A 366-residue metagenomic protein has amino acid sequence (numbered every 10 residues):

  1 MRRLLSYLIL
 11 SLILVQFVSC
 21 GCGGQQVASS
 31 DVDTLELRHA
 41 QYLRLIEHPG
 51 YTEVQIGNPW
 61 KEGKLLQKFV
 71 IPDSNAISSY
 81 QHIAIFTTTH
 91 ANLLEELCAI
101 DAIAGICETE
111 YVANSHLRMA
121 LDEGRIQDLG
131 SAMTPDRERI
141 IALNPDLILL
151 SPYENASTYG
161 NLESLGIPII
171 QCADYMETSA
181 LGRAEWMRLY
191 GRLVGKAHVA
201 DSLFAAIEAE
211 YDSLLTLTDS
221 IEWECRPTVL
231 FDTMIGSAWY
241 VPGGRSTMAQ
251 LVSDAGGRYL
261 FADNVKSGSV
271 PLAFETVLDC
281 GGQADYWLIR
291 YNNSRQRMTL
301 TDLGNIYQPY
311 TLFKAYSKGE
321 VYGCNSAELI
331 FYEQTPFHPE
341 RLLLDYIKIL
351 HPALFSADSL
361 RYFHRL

Functional and structural regions predicted by a protein language model:
M1-A28, Y346: Bacterial Sec-dependent N-terminal signal peptides
C20-A91, V199-L230, R297, S317 (+3 more regions): Bacterial Sec-exported substrate-binding components of ABC uptake systems
I56-L66, S74-I141, L147-P152: A short, structured surface patch at a secondary-structure boundary
Q81, A91-E96, E138-A142, G160 (+12 more regions): Solvent-exposed, polar/charged alpha-helical surfaces in well-ordered, non-transmembrane soluble domains, broadly
A99, L165-G166, A255-G256, S317: Short, structured coil segments at secondary-structure junctions
R125, D146-L149, N155-A238, A262-D263 (+2 more regions): Extracytoplasmic substrate-binding proteins
L214-L300: Flexible, glycine-rich surface segments
S267-A353, S359: C-terminal soluble interaction/assembly domains
